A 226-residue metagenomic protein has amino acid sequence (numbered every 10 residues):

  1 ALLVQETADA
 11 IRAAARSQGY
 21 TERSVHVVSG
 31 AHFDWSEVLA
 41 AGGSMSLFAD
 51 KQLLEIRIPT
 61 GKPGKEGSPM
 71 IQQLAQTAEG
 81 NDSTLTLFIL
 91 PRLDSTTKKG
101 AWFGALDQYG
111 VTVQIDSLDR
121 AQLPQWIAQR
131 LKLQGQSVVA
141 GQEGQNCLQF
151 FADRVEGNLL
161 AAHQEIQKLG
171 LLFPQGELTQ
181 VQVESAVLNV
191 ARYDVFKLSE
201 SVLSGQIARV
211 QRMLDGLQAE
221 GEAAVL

Functional and structural regions predicted by a protein language model:
A1-L226: Conserved beta/loop motifs at nucleotide-recognition and modification sites
